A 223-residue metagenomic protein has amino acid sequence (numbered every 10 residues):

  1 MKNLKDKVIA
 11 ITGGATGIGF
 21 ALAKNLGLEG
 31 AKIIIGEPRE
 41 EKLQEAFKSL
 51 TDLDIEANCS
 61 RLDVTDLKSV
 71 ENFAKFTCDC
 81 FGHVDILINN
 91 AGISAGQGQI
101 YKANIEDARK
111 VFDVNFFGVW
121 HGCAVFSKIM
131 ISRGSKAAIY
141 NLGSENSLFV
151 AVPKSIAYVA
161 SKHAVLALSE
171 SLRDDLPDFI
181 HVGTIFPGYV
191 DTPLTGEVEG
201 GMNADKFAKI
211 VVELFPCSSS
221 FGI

Functional and structural regions predicted by a protein language model:
A15-G17: Conserved glycine-rich cofactor-binding loop
E40, R61-N72, I105: The beta1-alpha1 cofactor-binding region of Rossmann-like NAD(H)/NADP(H)-dependent oxidoreductases
G98-I100, D107-K110: Substrate-binding pocket helix/loop in short-chain dehydrogenase/reductase
A103, V150-V159, S171, V198: Active-site loop-to-helix junction immediately N-terminal to the catalytic Tyr of the SDR YXXXK motif in Rossmann-fold
C123, S161-K162: Active-site helix of classical SDR
S144: Residue(s) in the substrate-gating loop at a strand-loop-helix junction that position the organic substrate next
D178, T184-I185, G196-I223: C-terminal helical subdomain
